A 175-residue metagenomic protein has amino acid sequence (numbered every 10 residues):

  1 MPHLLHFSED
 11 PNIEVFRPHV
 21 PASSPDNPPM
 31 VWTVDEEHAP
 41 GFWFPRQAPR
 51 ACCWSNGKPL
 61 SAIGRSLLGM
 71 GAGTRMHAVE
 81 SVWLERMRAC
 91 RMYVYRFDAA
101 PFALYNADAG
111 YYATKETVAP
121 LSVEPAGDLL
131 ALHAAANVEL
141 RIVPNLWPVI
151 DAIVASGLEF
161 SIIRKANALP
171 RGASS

Functional and structural regions predicted by a protein language model:
M1-P28, P45: ADP-ribose/NAD+-binding catalytic cleft of ART/PARP-like enzymes
H3-H6, H19, H38, H77 (+1 more regions): Histidine (H) residue identity feature
H3-L5, V31-W32, M92-Y95: A broad, low-specificity signal marking well-ordered, structured residues that form hydrophobic/aromatic
E9-P11, T33, A99: Short, flexible loop/turn elements at secondary-structure junctions
N12, P40, F102-L104: Short, acidic Gly/Pro/Ser/Thr-rich loop/turn segments
A22-S24, V31, W83-M87: A general structural signal for short secondary-structure junctions and capping/turn motifs
P25-A48: Extended catalytic/binding region for NAD+/ADP-ribose chemistry, centered on the ART fold
R46-S175: Conserved NAD+-utilizing ADP-ribose enzyme module
